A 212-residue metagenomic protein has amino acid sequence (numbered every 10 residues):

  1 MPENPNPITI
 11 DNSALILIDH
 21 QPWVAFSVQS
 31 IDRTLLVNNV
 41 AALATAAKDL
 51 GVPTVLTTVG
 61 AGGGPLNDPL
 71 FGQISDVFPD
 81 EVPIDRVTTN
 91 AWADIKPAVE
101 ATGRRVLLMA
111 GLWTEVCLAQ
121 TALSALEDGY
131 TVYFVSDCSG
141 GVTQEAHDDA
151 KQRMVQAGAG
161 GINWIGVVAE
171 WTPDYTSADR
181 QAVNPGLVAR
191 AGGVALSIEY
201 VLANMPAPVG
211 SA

Functional and structural regions predicted by a protein language model:
M1-T9: Short amphipathic alpha-helices and their capping/turn segments at secondary-structure boundaries
S13-H20: N-terminal nucleotide-binding beta1-loop-alpha1 segment
A14, F26-T121, P185: Active-site alpha/beta core segments
H20, L56-V59, S136: A cross-domain feature marking catalytic cores of carbohydrate-active enzymes and several ubiquitous metabolic/repair
Q21-A25: A short, flexible beta-alpha/helix-coil linker loop
Q73-D85, A150-W171: Structural recognition of alpha->loop->beta junctions
V106-W164: A contiguous pocket-lining binding segment that forms or flanks enzyme active sites
N163-V168, T172-A212: Long, charged alpha-helical interface segments
